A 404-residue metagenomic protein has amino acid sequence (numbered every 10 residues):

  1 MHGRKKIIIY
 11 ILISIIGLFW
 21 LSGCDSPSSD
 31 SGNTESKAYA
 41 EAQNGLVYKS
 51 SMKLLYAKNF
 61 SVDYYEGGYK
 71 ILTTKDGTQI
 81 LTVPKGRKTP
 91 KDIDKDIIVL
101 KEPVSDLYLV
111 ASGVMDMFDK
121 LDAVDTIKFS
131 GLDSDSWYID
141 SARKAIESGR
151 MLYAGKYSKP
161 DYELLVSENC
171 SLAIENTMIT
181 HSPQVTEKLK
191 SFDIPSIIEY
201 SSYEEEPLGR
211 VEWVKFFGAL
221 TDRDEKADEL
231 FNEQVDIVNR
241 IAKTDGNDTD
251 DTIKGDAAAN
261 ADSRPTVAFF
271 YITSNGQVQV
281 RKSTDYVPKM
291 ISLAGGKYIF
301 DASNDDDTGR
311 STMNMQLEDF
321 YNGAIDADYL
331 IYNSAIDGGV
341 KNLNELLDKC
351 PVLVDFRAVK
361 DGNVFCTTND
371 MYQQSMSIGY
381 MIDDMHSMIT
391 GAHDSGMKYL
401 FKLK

Functional and structural regions predicted by a protein language model:
H2-I11: Bacterial N-terminal signal peptides that target proteins for export
C24-M115, K226-F269, A392-K404: Bacterial Sec-exported substrate-binding components of ABC uptake systems
T73-D76, I80-V166, L172-M178: A short, structured surface patch at a secondary-structure boundary
K101, Y108, G155-P160, N176-P183 (+7 more regions): Soluble non-cytosolic domains of exported or imported proteins
S105, G113-F118, S130-S141, H181-Q184 (+3 more regions): Extracytoplasmic ligand-binding site segments that recognize negatively charged/polar headgroups
E204-E233, A242, G246, D326-K404: Structured C-terminal subdomain patch of bacterial secreted/periplasmic proteins
K243-D248, G255, N260-K341: Flexible, glycine-rich surface segments
